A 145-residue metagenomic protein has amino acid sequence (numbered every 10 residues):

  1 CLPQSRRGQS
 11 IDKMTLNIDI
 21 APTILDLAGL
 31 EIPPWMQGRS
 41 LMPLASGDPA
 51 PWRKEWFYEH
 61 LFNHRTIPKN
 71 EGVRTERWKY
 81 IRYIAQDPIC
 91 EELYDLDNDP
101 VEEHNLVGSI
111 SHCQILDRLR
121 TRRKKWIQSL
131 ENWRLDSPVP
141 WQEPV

Functional and structural regions predicted by a protein language model:
S5-R6, I18-A21, D26-E92, L96 (+5 more regions): C-terminal cap/loop subdomain of S1 sulfatases and analogous C-terminal strand-loop tails that border
G8-M14: A short glycine-threonine-serine/GTX helix/turn-capping micro-motif
E102-L106: Carboxylate-dense, calcium-coordinating segments in secreted/extracellular and ER-lumen proteins
